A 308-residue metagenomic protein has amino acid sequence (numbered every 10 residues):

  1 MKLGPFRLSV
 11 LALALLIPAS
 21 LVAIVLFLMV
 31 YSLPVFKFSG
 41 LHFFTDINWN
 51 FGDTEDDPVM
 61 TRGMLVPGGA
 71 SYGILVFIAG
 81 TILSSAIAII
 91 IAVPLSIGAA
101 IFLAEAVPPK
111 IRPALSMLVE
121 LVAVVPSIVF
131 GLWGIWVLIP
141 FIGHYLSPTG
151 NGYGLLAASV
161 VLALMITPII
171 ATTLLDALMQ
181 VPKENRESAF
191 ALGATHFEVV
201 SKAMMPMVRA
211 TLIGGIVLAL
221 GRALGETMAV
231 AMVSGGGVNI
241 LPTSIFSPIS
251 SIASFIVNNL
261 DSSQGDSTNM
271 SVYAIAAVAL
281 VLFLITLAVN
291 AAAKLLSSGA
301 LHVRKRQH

Functional and structural regions predicted by a protein language model:
M1-G4, L8, M29-A88, P108-P109 (+1 more regions): Periplasmic/extracellular loop-to-transmembrane helix junction in inner-membrane transport proteins
G4-R7, L95-G134, T173, V303-H308: Cytoplasmic-entry segments and transmembrane alpha-helices of multi-pass inner-membrane transporters
S71-F102, I216, A288: Transmembrane alpha-helix signature in integral membrane proteins
S71-S85, G143-I169: Loop-to-helix entry region at the N-terminal start of transmembrane alpha-helices in multi-pass membrane transporters
E120-S159: Generic hydrophobic transmembrane alpha-helix motif, especially the helices
H144-Y145, V230-F283: Interhelical loop and adjacent transmembrane-helix boundary motif in polytopic membrane transport permeases
T173-L174, F190, H196-S234: Transmembrane alpha-helices
L175-K183, F190, V217, D261-H308: C-terminal transmembrane helix and the adjacent membrane-cytosol boundary/short C-terminal tail of inner/organellar
